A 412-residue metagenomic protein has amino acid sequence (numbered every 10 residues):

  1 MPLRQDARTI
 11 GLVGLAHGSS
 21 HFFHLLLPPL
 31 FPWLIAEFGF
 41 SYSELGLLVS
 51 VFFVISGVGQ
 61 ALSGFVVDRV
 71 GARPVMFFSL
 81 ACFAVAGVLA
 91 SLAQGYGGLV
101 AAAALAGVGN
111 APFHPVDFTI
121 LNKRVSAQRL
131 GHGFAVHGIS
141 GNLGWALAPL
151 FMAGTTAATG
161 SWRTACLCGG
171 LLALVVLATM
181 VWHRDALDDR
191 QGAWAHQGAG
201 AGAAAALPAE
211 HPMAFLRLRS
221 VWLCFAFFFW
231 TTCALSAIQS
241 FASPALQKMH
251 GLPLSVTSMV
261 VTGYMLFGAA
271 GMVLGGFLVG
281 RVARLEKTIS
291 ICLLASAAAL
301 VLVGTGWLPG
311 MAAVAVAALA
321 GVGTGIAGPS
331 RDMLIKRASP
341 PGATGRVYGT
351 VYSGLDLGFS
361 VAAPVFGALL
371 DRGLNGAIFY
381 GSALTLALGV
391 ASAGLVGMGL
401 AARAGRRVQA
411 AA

Functional and structural regions predicted by a protein language model:
M1-R4, D188-L223: Juxtamembrane intracellular "pre-TM" segments in multi-pass secondary transporters
L25, F53-A61, A146, M265-A269 (+2 more regions): Residue-level signature of mid-helix packing/kink "hotspots" within the transmembrane helices of 12-pass Major
L27-P28, S220-M265, A269: Extracytoplasmic gate region of multi-pass secondary transporters
V58-Q94: Conserved MFS/SLC helix-loop-helix module at the cytosolic interface between two early adjacent transmembrane helices
G59-G71, M272-R284, L370-D371: Helix-to-loop junctions at the C-terminal end of transmembrane segments in multipass secondary transporters
R69-S79, R281-L293: Cytoplasmic membrane-interface "Motif A"-like loop-to-helix N-cap segments of 12-TM Major Facilitator Superfamily
A102-G141: Cytoplasmic helix-loop-helix junction between adjacent transmembrane helices in 12-TM secondary transporters
H137-D188: Helix-loop-helix hairpin linking two adjacent transmembrane segments in secondary transporters
